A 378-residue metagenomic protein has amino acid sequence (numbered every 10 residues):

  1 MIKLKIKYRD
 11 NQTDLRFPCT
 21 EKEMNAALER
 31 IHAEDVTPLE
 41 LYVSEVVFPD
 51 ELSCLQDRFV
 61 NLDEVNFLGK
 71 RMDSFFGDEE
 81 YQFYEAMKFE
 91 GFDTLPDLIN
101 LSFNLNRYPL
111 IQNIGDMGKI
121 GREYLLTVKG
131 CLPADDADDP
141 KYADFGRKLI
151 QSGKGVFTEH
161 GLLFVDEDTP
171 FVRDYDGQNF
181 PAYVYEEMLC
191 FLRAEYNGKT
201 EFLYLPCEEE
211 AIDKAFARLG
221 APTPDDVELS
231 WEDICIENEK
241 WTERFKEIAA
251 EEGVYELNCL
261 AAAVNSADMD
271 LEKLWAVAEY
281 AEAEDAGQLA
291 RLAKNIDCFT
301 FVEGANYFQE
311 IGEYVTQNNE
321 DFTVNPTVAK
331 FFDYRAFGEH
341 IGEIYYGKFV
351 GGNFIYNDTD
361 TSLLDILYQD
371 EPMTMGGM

Functional and structural regions predicted by a protein language model:
M1-A26, A182-E209, Y356, M373-G377: Short, extreme N-terminal segment that most often corresponds to the first beta-strand
M1-I2, N11-T13, T37-Y42, D138 (+6 more regions): Generic structural motif recognizing short loop/turn segments at the entrances and edges of beta-strands
K7-R9, I114, A143, E159-H160 (+7 more regions): Residue-level signal for functionally critical sites in structured catalytic/ligand-binding pockets
D14, G130-I150, D321-G342, G347: Amphipathic alpha-helical packing elements
L28-D139, G161-E186, P206-K330, D365-Y368: Mixed-charge (acidic/basic) macromolecular-recognition segments
K141, D333, L367-M378: Non-Sec secretion/translocation targeting segments of pathogen effectors
R147-P181, E339-E371: Long, highly charged low-complexity segments enriched in Glu/Asp and Lys/Arg with interspersed Ser/Thr
